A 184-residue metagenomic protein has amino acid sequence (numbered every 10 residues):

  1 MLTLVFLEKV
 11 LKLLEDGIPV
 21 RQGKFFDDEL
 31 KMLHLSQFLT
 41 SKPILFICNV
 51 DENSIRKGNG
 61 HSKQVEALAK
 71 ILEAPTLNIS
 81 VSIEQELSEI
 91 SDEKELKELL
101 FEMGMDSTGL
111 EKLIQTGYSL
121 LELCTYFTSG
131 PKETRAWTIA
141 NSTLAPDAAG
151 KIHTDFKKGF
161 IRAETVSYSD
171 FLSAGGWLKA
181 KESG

Functional and structural regions predicted by a protein language model:
M1-G184: C-terminal-of-GTPase-core extension/linker across diverse P-loop GTPases
